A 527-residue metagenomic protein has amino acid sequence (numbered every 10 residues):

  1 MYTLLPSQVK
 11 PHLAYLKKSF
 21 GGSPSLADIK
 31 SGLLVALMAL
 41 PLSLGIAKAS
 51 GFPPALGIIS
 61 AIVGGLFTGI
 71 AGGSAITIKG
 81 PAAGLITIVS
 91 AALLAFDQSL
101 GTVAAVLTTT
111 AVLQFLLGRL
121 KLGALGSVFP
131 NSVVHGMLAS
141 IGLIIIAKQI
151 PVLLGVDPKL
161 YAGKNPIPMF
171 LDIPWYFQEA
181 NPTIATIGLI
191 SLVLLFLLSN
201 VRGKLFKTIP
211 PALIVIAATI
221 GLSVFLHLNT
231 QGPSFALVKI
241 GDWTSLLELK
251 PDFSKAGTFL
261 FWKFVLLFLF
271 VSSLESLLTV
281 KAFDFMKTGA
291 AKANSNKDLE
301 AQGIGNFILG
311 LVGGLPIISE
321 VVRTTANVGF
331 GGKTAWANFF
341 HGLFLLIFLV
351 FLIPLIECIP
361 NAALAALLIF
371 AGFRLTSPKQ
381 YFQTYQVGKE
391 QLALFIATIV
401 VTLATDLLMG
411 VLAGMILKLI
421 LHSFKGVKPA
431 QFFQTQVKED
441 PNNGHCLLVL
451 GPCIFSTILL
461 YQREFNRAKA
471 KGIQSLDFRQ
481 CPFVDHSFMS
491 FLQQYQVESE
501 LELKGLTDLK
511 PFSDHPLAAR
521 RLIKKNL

Functional and structural regions predicted by a protein language model:
M1-G32, V89-S90, L94-A290, L345 (+2 more regions): Core transmembrane helix bundle of multi-pass membrane transport proteins
L16-G21, S25-L34, M38-A75, S254-W336: Membrane-embedded helical hairpins/re-entrant loop segments and their flanking transmembrane helices within multi-pass
A36, L66, G84, F115-L116 (+2 more regions): Hydrophobic/small/kink-forming positions within alpha-helical transmembrane segments of polytopic membrane proteins
L42, I59-A71, A82-A95, H341: Hydrophobic alpha-helical segments within and immediately flanking transmembrane helices of multi-pass membrane proteins
G57-I58, I76, G84, V103 (+6 more regions): Alpha-helical transmembrane segments and their helix-entry boundary regions
V63, P81-A82, T108-V112, I190 (+4 more regions): Hydrophobic residues within alpha-helical transmembrane segments of multi-pass solute transporters/permease subunits
I70-G80, N200-K207, G329-A335, P378-Q386: Membrane-helix interface "capping/anchor" motifs
R374-L527: The feature marks cytosolic C-terminal regulatory regions of anion transporters and related permeases
